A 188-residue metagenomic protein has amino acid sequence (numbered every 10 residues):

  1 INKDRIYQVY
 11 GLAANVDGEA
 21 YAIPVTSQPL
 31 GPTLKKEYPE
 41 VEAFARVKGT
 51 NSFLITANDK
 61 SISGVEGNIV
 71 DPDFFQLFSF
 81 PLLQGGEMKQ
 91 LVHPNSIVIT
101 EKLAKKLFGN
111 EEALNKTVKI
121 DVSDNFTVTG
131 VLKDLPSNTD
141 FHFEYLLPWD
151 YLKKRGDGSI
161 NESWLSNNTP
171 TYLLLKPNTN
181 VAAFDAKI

Functional and structural regions predicted by a protein language model:
I1, G31-E40, S61-I69, E144-R155: Phosphate-binding glycine-rich loops and adjacent basic patches that engage nucleotide phosphates, nucleic-acid
I1-F53, W164-Y172, D185-A186: Membrane-proximal extracellular/periplasmic loop immediately following the first transmembrane helix
D4, Q28-P32, D73, K89 (+2 more regions): Generic alpha-helical secondary structure signal
L12-P24, R46-D73, L83-I97, D121-F126 (+2 more regions): Short acidic/polar micro-motifs at solvent-exposed secondary-structure junctions
Q28, S61-I62, E112, N167: Residues that act as N-cap/strand-start positions at coil-to-secondary-structure junctions
N68-Q84, I97-I188: Mid-to-C-terminal secondary-structure elements that act as membrane-proximal/extracytoplasmic interface segments
